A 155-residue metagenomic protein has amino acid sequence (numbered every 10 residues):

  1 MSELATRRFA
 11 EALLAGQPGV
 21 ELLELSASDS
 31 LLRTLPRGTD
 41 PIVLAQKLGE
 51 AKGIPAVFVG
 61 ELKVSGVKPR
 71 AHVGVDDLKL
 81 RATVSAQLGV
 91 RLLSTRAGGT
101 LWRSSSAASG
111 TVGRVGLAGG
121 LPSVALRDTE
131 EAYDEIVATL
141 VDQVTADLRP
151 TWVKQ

Functional and structural regions predicted by a protein language model:
M1-G66, L93-R103, E130, D134-E135 (+1 more regions): N-terminal segment of the mature soluble domain
A45-L48, G74-K79: Short, P/G- and charge-enriched loop/turn segments at secondary-structure junctions
V67-V73: Extracytoplasmic/secreted cell-surface and envelope-processing proteins
L78-Q87, L93-Q143: Short secondary-structure boundary motifs at beta->alpha junctions and helix caps
V153-Q155: Short, solvent-exposed mixed-charge patches
